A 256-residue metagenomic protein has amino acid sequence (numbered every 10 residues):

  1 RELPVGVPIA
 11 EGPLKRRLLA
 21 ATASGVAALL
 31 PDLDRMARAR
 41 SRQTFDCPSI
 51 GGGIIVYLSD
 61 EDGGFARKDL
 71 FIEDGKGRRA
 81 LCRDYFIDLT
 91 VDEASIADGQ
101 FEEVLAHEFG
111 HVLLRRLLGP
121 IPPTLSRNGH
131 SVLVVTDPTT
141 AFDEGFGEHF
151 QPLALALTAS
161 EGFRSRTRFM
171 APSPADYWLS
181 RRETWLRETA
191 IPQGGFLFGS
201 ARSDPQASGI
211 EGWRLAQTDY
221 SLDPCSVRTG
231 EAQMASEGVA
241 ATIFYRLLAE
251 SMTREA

Functional and structural regions predicted by a protein language model:
R1-V7: N-terminal low-structure segments adjacent to metalloprotease catalytic domains across cellular compartments
V7-G12, T253-R254: Compositional signature of intrinsically disordered, low-complexity segments enriched in polar residues
P13-A21, L89-Q100, V132-P138, V227-A232: Second-shell loop/turn segments in exported
A21-D98, E102: Auxiliary, metal-adjacent structural segments of Zn-dependent hydrolase domains
S41-F45, L117-G119, A159-S160: Flexible, small-residue-rich helix->loop connector segments that border functional cores
K68-D84, R115-V132: Short, flexible helix-coil linker/hinge segments at the edges of structured domains or between repeats
E103-P120, E144-E148, P152: Active-site recognition of the HExxH zinc-binding catalytic motif
T124-A256: Replace "(M1/M4/M9/M12/WLM)" with "(e.g., M1/M4/M8/M9/M12/M26/WLM)" and add "not limited to" to clarify scope
